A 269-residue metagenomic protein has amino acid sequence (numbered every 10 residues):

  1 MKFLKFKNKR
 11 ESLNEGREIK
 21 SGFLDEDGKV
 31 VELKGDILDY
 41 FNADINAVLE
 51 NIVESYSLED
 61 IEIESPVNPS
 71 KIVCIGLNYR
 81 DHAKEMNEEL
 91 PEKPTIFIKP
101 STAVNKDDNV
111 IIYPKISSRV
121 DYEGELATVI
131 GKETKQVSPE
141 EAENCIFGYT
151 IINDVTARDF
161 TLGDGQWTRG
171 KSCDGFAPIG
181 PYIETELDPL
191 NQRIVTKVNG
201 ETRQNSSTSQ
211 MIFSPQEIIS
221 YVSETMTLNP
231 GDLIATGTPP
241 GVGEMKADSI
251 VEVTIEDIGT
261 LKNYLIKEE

Functional and structural regions predicted by a protein language model:
M1-P94, L187, T202, T254: N-terminal non-catalytic cap/leader segment that marks the start of a structured domain
Y56, E62, P66, H82 (+1 more regions): Catalytic-pocket segment enriched in acidic/His residues
L90-D107, Y122, E252-D257: Structural signature of FAD isoalloxazine-binding scaffolds in flavoprotein oxidoreductases
D107-A127: A structural-propensity feature for long, helix-poor, extended segments
E125-V129, T150, V195: Residues embedded in well-ordered beta-strands
A127-K132, S220: Short, conserved beta-strand element in jelly-roll/cupin
K135-Y149: N-terminal accessory regions of nucleic-acid-interacting proteins
